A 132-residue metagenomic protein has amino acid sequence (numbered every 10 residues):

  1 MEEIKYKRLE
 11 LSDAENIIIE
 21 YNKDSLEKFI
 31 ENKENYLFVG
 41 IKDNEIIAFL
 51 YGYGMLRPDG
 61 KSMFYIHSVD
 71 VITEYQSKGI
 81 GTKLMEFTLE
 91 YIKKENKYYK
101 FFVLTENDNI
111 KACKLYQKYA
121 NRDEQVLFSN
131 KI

Functional and structural regions predicted by a protein language model:
E2-K61: Acetyl-CoA-dependent GNAT
M55-R57, V71-E74, D108: Short coil/turn motifs at secondary-structure junctions
S62-T73: Conserved acetyl-CoA binding element of GNAT-fold acetyltransferases
V71, S77-E90, K114, K118: Conserved acetyl-CoA-binding loop-helix of GNAT-fold acetyltransferases
M85, K93-T105: Conserved GNAT acetyl-CoA-binding A-motif
F101-A112, S129-I132: Conserved beta-strand-loop-alpha-helix junction that forms the acyl-donor binding cleft
Y116-V126: Conserved acetyl-CoA-binding loop of GNAT-fold acetyltransferases
